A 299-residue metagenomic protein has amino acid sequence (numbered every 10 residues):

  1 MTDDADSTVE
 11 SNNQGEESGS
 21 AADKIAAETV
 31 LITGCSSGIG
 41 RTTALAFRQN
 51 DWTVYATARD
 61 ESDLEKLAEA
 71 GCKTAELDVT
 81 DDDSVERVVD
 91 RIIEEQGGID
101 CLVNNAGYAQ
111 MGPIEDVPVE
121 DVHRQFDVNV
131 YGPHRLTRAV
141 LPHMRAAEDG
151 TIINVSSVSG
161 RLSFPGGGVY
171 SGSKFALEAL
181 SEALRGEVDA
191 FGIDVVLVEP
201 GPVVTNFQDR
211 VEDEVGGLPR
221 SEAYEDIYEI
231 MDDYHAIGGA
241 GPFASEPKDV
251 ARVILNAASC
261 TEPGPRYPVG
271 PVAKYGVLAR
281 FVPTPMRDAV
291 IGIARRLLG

Functional and structural regions predicted by a protein language model:
S36-S37: Conserved glycine-rich cofactor-binding loop
K73-E76, D83-G97: Conserved amphipathic alpha-helix within the SDR
R91-N104, Q110: A glycine-rich helix->loop->beta "capping" turn within Rossmann-like NAD(P)(H)-dependent oxidoreductase domains
P113-I114, D121-H123: Substrate-binding pocket helix/loop in short-chain dehydrogenase/reductase
T137, S173-A176: Active-site helix of classical SDR
S157: Residue(s) in the substrate-gating loop at a strand-loop-helix junction that position the organic substrate next
D189-G241: C-terminal beta-strand-loop-alpha-helix "lid" module of Rossmann-like NAD(P)-dependent dehydrogenases
